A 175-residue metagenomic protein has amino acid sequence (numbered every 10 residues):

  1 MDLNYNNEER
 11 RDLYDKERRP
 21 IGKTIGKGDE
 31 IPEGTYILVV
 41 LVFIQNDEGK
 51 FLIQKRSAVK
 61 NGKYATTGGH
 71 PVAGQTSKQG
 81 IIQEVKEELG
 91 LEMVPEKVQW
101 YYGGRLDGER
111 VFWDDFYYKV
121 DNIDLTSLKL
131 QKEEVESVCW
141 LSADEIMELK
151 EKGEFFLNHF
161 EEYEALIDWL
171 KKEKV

Functional and structural regions predicted by a protein language model:
M1-L41, D47: Acidic, metal-coordinating catalytic segment for phosphate/diphosphate chemistry, firing primarily on the Nudix
D12-L13, F43, G103, Y117: Residue-level detector of beta-strand face positions
K27-I31, Y101-L106: Short, solvent-exposed loop/turn elements at beta->coil junctions and helix N-caps that rim active or binding pockets
V39-H70: A glycine-rich, hydrophobic loop/mini-helix early in the fold
I53, T66-W100: The catalytic Nudix box helix
N61-Y64, Y102, D107-D115, V120-V175: Nudix hydrolase/Nudix homology domain
